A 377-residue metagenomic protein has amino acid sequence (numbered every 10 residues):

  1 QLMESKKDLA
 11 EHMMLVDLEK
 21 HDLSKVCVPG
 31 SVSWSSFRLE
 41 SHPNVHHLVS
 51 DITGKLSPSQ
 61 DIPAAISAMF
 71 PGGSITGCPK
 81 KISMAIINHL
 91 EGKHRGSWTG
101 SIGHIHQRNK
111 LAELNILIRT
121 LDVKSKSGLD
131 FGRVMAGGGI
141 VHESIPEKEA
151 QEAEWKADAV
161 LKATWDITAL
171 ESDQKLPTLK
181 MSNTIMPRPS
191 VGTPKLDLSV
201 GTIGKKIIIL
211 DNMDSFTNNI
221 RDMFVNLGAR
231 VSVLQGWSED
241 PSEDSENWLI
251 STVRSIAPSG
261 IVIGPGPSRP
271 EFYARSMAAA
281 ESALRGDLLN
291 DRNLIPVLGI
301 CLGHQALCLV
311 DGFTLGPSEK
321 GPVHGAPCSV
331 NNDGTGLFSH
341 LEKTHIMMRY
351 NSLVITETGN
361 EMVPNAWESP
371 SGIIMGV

Functional and structural regions predicted by a protein language model:
Q1-K195: Extended alpha-helical targeting/anchoring segments, especially N-terminal organellar/secretory targeting helices
M14, I208, P296-L298: Conserved beta-strand elements of the Class I
G100, T335-V377: Catalytic beta-strand/loop cores that center a nucleophilic Ser/Cys/Thr and support acyl-enzyme chemistry
L121-V123, V330, G376-V377: A structural signal for short hydrophobic beta-strand segments in well-ordered beta-sheet cores
L176-S215, N219, N226: RNA-binding accessory domains that recognize and position tRNA/RNA substrates
M213, V225, I250, S255-I346: Cysteine-nucleophile active-site neighborhood
R221-V233: Short helix-loop-beta junction
L234-R254: Glycine-rich, highly charged phosphate/nucleotide-binding loops
